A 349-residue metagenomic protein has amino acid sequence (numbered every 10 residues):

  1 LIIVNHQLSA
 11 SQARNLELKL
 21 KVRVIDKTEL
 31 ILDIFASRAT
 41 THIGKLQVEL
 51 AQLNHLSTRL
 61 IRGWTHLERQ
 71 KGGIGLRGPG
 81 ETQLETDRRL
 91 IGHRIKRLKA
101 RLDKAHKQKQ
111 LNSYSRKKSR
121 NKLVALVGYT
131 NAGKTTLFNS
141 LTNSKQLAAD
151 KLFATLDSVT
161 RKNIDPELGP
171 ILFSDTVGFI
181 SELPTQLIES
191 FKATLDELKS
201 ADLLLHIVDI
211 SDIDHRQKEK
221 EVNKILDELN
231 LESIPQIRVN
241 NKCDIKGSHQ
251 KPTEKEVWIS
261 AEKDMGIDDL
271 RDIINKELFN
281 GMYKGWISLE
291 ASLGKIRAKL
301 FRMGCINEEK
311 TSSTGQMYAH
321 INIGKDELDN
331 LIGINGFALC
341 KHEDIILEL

Functional and structural regions predicted by a protein language model:
L1-K71, T86, E343: Switch/coupling subdomain of P-loop NTPase systems
I2, L53, I91, L137 (+5 more regions): Residue-level signature of catalytic and energy-coupling elements of molecular machines, predominantly ATP/GTP-dependent
N5-V22, D165-P170, F191-W258: Conserved C-terminal guanine-recognition region of P-loop GTPase G domains, centered on the G4
T28-L32, L152-F153, A261-D264: Short, acidic/turn-prone active-site loops that include or flank metal/cofactor- and phosphate-binding residues
D33-R38, D157, I267-L270, M317: Short, charged, surface-exposed secondary-structure boundary motifs
R38-H42, Q83, K145-L147, V177-L187 (+2 more regions): Flexible beta-alpha connector loops of hexameric P-loop NTPases
T58-A132, F138, I213, Q217 (+1 more regions): C-terminal-of-GTPase-core extension/linker across diverse P-loop GTPases
K109, R116-K122, S140-L172, I180-S190 (+2 more regions): Switch I (effector-binding) loop of TRAFAC-class P-loop GTPase G-domains
